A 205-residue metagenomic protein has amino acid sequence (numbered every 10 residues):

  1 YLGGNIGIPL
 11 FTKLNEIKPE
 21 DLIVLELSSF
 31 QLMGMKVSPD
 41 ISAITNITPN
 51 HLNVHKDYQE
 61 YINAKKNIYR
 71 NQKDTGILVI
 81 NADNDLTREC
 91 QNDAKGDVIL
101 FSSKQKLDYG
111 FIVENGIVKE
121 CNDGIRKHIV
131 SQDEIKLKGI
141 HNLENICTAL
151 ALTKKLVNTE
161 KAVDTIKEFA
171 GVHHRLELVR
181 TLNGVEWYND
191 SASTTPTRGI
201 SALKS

Functional and structural regions predicted by a protein language model:
Y1-P9: Short beta-strand-centered segment that lines the nucleotide-binding/catalytic pocket of NTP-utilizing
G3, K95-E114, V163-K167, E177: Beta-strand->loop->alpha-helix junctions that form or flank phosphate-binding loops in nucleotide-handling enzymes
I6, I17-F101, V113-E114, K119 (+1 more regions): Flexible active-site lid/hinge loop adjacent to a nucleotide/diphosphate and Mg2+-phosphate binding pocket
I8-L10, L27, T195-G199: Short glycine/serine/threonine-rich phosphate/pyrophosphate-binding segments that cradle anionic phosphate groups
T12-E16: Active-site-proximal loop->helix
I112-V130, V172-R180: Acidic-glycine-rich active-site phosphate/pyrophosphate-binding loop
S131-S205: Nucleotide phosphate-binding/pyrophosphate-handling subdomain across enzymes that bind or process nucleotide phosphates
